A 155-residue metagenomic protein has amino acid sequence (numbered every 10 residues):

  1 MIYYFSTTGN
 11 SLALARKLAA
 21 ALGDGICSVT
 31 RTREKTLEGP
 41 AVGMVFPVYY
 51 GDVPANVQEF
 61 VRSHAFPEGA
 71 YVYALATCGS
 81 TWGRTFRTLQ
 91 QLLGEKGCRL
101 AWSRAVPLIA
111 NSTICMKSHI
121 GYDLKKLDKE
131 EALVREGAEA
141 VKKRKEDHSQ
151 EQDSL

Functional and structural regions predicted by a protein language model:
M1-I2, S6-L155: FMN-binding flavodoxin-like domain, especially the glycine-rich phosphate-binding loop
